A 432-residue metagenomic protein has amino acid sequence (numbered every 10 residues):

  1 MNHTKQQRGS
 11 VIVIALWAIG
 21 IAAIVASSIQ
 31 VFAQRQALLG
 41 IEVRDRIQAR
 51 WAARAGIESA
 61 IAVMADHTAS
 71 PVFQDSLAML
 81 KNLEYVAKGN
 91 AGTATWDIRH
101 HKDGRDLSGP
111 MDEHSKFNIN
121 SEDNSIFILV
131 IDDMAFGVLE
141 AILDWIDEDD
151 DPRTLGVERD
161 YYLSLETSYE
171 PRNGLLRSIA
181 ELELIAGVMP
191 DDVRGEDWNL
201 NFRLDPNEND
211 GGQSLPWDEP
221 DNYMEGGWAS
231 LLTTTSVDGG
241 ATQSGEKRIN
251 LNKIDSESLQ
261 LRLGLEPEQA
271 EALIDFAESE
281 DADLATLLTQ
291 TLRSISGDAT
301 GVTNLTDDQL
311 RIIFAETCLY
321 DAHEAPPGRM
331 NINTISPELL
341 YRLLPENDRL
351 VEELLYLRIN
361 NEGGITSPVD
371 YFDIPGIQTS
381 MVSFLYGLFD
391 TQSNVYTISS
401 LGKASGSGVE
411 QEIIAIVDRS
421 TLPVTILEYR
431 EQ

Functional and structural regions predicted by a protein language model:
N2-T4, R8-Q432: Compositionally biased linear targeting/interaction segments
